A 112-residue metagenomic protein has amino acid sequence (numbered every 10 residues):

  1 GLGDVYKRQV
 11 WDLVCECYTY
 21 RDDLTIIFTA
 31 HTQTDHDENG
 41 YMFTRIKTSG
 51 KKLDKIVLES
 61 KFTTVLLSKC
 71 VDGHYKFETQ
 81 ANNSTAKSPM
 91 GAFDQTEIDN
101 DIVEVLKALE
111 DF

Functional and structural regions predicted by a protein language model:
L2-Y6: Short, small-residue-biased leader/transition segments that mark boundaries at the very start of proteins
Q9-Y20: Catalytic-core regions built around general acid/base machinery
D22-I27: Loop/turn-to-beta-strand initiation segments
T32-F112: Conserved GTP-binding G-domain of TRAFAC-class P-loop NTPases and closely related GTPase folds
